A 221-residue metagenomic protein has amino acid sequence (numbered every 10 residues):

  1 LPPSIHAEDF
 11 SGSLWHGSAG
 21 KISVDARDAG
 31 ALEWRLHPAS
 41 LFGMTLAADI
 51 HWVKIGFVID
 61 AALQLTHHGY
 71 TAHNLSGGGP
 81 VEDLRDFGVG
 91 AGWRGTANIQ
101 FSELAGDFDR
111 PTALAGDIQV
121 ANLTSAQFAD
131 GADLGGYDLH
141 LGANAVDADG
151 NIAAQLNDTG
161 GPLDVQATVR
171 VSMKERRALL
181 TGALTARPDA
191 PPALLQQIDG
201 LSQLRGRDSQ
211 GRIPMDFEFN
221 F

Functional and structural regions predicted by a protein language model:
L1-P3: Membrane-interface motif at the C-terminal end of an N-terminal transmembrane signal
I5-G92, T96-Q100, L104: N-terminal beta-strand/beta-hairpin edge segment
G20, R35, D49-H51, N98-Q100 (+5 more regions): Residue-level recognition of well-ordered beta-strand positions that form the cores of beta-sheet-rich folds across
R35-A39, Q64-T66, D107, G142-N144 (+1 more regions): Short beta-strand micro-motifs enriched in acidic
P38, K54, H67, N122-T124 (+2 more regions): Transmembrane beta-strands of outer-membrane beta-barrel pores
G43-H51, G69-L75, T112-I118, N151-L156 (+1 more regions): Short, well-ordered strand-loop elements centered on a beta-strand within folded domains, enriched for acidic residues
G77-L156, G161-L163: Soluble extracytoplasmic domains of inner/organellar membrane proteins
Q127-F221: Extended terminal
